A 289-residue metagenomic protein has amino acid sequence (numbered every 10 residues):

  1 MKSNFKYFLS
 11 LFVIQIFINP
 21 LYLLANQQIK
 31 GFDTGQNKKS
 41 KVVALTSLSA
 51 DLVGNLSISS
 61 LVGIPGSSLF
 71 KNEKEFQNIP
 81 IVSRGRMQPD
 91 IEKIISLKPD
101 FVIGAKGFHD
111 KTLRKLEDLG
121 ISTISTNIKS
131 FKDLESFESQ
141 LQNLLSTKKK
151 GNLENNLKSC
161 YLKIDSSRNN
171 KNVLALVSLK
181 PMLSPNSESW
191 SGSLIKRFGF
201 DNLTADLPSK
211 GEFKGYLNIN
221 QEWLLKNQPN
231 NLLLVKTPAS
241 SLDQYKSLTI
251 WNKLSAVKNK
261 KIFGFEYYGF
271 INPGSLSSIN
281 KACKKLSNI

Functional and structural regions predicted by a protein language model:
K2-L52, P89, T147-L176, K226-Q228 (+2 more regions): Bacterial Sec-exported substrate-binding components of ABC uptake systems
S40-K41, L45, K132-S146, K150-N155 (+2 more regions): Structured C-terminal subdomain patch of bacterial secreted/periplasmic proteins
K41-L97, F101-K106, L203: A short, structured surface patch at a secondary-structure boundary
P65, K71, S191-F213, L234 (+1 more regions): His/Asp/Glu-enriched short active-site or ligand-binding loop at hydrolase and phosphoryl-transfer sites
E73, T112-Q140, G264: Flexible loop/hinge segments that line or gate small-molecule binding clefts
V82-E92, S209-E222: Short helix-initiation/N-cap motifs at beta->coil->alpha
K98-V102, F200, Q228-L232: Alpha-to-beta junction loops
N127-S139, A175-L194: Extracytoplasmic ligand-binding site segments that recognize negatively charged/polar headgroups
